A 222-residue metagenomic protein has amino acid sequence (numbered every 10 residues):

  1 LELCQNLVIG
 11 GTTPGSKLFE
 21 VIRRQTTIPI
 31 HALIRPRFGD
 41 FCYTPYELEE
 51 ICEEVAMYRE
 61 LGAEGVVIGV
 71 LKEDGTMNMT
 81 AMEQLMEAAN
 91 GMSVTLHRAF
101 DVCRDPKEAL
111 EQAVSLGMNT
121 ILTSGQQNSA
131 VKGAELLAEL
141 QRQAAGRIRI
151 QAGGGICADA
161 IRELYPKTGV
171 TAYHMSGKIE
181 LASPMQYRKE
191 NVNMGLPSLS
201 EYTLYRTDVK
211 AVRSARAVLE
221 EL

Functional and structural regions predicted by a protein language model:
L1-L3, I30-I34, V66-I68, V94-R98 (+3 more regions): Hydrophobic faces of well-ordered beta-strands that scaffold small-molecule active sites in alpha/beta enzyme cores
L1-V8, L61-G62: Catalytic domains of carbohydrate-active enzymes, especially glycoside hydrolases
L7-I28, Y46-E49, V70-N90, C103-A109 (+3 more regions): Active-site-adjacent beta->alpha loops and helix N-cap segments on the catalytic face of soluble alpha/beta enzymes
Q25, L61-G62, S115-L116, Q143 (+2 more regions): Structural motif
D40-V55, D101-L116, L140-R142, I150-A152 (+1 more regions): Catalytic cores of alpha/beta
E53-G69: Ordered, amphipathic secondary-structure segments that act as subunit-interaction surfaces in large macromolecular
L116-G154: A contiguous pocket-lining binding segment that forms or flanks enzyme active sites
A144-L222: C-terminal alpha-helical cap/extension of soluble enzyme domains
